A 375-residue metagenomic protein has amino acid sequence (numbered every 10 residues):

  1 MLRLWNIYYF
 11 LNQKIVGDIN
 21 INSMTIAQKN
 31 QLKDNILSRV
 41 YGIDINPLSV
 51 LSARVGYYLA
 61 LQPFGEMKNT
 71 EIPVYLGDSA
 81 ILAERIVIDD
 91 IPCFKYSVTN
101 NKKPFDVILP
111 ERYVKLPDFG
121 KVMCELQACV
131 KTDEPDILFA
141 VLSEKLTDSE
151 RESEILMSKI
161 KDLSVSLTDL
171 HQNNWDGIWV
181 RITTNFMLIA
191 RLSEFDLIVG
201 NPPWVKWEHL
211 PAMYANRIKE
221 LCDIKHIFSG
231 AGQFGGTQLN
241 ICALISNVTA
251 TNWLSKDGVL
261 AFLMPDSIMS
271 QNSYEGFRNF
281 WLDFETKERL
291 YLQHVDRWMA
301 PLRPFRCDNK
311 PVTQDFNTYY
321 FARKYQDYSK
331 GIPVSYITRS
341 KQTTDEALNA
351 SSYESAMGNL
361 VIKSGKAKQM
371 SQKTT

Functional and structural regions predicted by a protein language model:
M1-T183, L210-Y214, I218, C222 (+2 more regions): Class I S-adenosyl-L-methionine-dependent methyltransferase module
L2, Y9, I45, S49-T70 (+4 more regions): Signature of N6-adenine DNA methyltransferases within the class I
